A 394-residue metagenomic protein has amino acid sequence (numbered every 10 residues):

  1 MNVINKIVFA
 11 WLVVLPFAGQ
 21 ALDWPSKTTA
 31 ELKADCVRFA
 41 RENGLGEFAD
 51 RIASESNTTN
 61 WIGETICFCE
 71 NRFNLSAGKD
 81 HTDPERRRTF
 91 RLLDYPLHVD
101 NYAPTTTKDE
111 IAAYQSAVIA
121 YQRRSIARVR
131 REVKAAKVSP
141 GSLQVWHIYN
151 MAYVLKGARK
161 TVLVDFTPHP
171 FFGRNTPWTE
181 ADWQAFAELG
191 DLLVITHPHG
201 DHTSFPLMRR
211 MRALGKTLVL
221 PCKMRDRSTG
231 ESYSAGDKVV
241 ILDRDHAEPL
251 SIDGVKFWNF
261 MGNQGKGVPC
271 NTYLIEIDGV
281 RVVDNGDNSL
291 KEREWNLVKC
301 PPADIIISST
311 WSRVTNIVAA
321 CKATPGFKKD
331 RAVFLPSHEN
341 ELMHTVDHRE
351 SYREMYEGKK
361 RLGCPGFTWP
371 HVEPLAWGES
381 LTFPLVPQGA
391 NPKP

Functional and structural regions predicted by a protein language model:
N2-A10: Sec-dependent signal peptide recognition, specifically the positively charged N-region followed immediately by
A10-Q20: Hydrophobic h-region of N-terminal signal peptides that target proteins for export in Gram-negative bacteria
L22-A53, A235-K256, G267, L297 (+1 more regions): Binuclear metal-ion centers of metallo-dependent hydrolases, dominated by the metallo-beta-lactamase
W24-F90, Y121-G141, I148, A152-P198 (+2 more regions): Pre-active-site segment of Zn-dependent metallo-hydrolases
L163-T167, L189-T203, V219-K223, V283-N288 (+4 more regions): Active-site neighborhood of phospho(di)ester-bond hydrolases with catalytic His/Asp-centered motifs
F171, P198-T203, R225-S228, E248-L250 (+5 more regions): Active-site environment of divalent metal-dependent phosphoester hydrolases
E180-E248: Active-site HxH/HxHxD metal-binding segment of metal-dependent hydrolases
P206, F260-K328, M343-T345: Active-site-proximal loop/helix segments of hydrolase catalytic cores
